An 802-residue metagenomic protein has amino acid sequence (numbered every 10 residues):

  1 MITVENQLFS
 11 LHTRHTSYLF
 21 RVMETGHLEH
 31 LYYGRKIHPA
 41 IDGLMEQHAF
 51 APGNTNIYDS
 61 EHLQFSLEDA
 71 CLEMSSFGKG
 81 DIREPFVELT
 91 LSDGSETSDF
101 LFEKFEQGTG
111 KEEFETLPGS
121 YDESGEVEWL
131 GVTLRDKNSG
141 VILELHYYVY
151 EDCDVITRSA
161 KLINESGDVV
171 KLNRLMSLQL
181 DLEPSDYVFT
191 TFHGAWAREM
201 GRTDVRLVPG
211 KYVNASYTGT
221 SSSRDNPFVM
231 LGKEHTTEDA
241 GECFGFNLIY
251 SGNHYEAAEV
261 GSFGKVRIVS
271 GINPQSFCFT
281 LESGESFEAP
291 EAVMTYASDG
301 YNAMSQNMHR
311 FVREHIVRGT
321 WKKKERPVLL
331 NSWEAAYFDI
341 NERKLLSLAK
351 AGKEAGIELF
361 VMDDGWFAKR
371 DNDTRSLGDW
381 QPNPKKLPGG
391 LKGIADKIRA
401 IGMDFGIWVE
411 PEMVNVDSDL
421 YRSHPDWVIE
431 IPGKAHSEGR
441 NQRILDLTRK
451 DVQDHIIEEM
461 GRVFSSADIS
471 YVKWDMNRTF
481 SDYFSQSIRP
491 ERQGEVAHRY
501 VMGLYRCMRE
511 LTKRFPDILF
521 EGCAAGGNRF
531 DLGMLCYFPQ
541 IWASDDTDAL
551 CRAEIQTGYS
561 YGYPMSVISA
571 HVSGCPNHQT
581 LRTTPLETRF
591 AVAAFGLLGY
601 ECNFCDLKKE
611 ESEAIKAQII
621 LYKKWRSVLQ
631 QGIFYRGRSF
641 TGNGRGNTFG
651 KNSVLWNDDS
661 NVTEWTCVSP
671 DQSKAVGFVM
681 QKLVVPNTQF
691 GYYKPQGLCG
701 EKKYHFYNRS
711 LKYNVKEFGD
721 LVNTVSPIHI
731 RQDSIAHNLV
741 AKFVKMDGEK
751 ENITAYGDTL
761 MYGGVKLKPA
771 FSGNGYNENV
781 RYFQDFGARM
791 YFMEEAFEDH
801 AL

Functional and structural regions predicted by a protein language model:
Q7-S10, R14, Y18, L28-E259 (+2 more regions): Polysaccharide-binding surfaces and accessory modules of carbohydrate-active proteins
H15, A160, G284, L330 (+7 more regions): Conserved, mostly hydrophobic/aromatic
L89, S95-F102, F279-S298, D785-A796: Short Pro-Gly-centered flexible turn/kink motifs
Y150, D154, K161, S166-V170 (+3 more regions): Extended acidic/polar, glycine-enriched regions that form or flank non-catalytic beta-rich accessory modules
F228-M230, E238, K651-G700: Carbohydrate-binding surface patches
W321-E458, Y471: Aromatic-lined carbohydrate-binding/catalytic grooves of carbohydrate-active enzymes
I401, L683-L802: C-terminal beta-sandwich/jelly-roll accessory domains of carbohydrate-active enzymes
N415-D454, H498-D606: Glycan-recognition surfaces
